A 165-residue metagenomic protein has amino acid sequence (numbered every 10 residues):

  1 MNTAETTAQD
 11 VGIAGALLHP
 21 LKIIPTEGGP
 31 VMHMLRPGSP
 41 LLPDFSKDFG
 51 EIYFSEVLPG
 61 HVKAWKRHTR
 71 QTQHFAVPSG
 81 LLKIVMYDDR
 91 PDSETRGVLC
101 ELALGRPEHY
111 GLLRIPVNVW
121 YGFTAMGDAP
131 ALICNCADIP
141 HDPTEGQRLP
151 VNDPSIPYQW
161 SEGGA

Functional and structural regions predicted by a protein language model:
M1-H109, M126-A165: Non-catalytic, conserved peripheral segments adjacent to functional cores
L113, Y121-M126: Short beta-strand His + acidic residue motifs that chelate non-heme Fe in jelly-roll/DSBH and cupin folds
